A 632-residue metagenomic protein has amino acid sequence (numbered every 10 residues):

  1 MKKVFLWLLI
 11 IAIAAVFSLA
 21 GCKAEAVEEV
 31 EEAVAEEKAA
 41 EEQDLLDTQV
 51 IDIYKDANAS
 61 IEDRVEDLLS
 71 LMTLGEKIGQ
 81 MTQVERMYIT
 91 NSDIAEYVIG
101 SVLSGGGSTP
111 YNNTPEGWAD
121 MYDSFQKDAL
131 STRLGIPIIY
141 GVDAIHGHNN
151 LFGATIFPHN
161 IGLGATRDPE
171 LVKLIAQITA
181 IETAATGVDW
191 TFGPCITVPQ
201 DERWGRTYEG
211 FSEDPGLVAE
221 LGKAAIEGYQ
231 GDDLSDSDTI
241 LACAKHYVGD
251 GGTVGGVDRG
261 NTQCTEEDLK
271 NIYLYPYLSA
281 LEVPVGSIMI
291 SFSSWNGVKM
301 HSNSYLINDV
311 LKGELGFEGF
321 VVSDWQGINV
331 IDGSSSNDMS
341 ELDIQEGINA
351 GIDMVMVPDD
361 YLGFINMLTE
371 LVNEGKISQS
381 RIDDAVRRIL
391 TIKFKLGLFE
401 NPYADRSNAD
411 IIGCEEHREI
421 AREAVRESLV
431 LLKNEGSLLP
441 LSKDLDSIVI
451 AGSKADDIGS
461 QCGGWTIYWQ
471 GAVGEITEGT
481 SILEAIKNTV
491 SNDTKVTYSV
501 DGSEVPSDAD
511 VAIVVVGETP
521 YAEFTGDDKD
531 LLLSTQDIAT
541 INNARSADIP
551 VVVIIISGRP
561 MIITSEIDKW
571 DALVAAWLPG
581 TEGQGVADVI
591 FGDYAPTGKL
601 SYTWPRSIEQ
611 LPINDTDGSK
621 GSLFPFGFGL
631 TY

Functional and structural regions predicted by a protein language model:
M1-L6: Positively charged n-region of N-terminal signal peptides that target proteins for export
W7-A12: Sec-dependent N-terminal signal peptides
S18-G21: C-terminal motif of bacterial Sec signal peptides marking the signal peptidase cleavage site
A24-Y632: Glycoside hydrolase catalytic-domain context in secreted enzymes
